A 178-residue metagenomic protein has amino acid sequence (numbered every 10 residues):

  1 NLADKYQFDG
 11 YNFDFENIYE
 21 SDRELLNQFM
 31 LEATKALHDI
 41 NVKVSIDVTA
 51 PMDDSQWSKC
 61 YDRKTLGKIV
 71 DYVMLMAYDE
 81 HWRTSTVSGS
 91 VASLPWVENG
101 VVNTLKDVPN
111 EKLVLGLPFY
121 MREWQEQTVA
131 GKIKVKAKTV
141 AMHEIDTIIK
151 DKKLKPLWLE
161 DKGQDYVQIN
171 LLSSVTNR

Functional and structural regions predicted by a protein language model:
N1-S93: Chitinase-like catalytic core of GlcNAc-active glycosidases
L2-R23, P109-V114, V135-A137, E160-N177: Long, low-complexity, intrinsically disordered polar/charged segments
A3, L37, V101-T104, I149: Hydrophobic, Leu/Ile/Phe/Ala-enriched alpha-helical segments that form helix-helix packing faces
K35, Y72-L75, D79-H81, E98-T128: Active-site region of glycoside hydrolase catalytic domains
K68, N99, K106, T147 (+1 more regions): Charged/polar, solvent-exposed surface patches and flexible loops
P95-N99, A137-V140: Generic recognition of short, well-ordered alpha-helical interface segments
F119-R178: Glycan-binding loop/region signatures in secreted carbohydrate-active enzymes
